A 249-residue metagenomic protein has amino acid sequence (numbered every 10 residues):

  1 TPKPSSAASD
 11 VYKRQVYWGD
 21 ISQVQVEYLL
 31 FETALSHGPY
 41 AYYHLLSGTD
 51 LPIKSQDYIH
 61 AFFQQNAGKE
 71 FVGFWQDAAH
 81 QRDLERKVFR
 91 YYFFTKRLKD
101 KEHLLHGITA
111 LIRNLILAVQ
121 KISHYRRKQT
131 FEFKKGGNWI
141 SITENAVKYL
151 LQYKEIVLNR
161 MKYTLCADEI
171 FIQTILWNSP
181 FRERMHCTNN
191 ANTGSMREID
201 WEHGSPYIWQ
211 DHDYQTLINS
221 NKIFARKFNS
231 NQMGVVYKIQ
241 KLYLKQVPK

Functional and structural regions predicted by a protein language model:
T1-A8, Y12: Single conserved hydrophobic/aromatic residue that forms the stacking wall/gate of nucleotide- or nucleobase-binding
V24-L35: Short, conserved alpha-helix that lines the donor NDP-sugar binding/gating region of sugar-transfer enzymes
Y43: Short aromatic/hydrophobic "clamp" motif used to bind/position activated sugar donors
D50-P52: Acidic metal-phosphate-binding loop of nucleotide-sugar-dependent transferases
K54-V88: Conserved donor-nucleotide/metal-binding helix-loop-beta segment in metal-dependent transferases, i.e., the alpha-helix
E85-Q129: Membrane-proximal basic amphipathic "stem/tether" segments
R127-S141: A recurrent flexible, glycine/aromatic-enriched loop bordering the glycosyltransferase active site that acts as
N159-K249: C-terminal catalytic/acceptor-binding lobe
